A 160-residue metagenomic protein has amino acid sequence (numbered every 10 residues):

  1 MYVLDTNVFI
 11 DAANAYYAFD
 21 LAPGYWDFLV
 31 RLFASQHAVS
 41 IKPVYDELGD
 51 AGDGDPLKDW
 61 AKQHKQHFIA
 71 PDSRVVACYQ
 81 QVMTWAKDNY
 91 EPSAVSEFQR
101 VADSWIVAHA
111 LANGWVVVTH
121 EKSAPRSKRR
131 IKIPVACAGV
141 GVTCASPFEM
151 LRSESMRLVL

Functional and structural regions predicted by a protein language model:
M1, S123-L160: Acidic, PIN/NYN-like endoribonuclease modules and their adjacent C-terminal/linker elements
M1-S40, E47-K62: Short, well-structured N-terminal submotif of metal-dependent ribonuclease cores
I10-N14, K42-P43, T84-S93: Short, basic, glycine/proline-bearing loop/turn elements
Y16, Y45-E47, E121-R126: Short histidine/acidic/glycine/proline-rich micro-motifs that form metal- and phosphate-coordinating active-site loops
V39-K42, C137: Short internal beta-strands
V44-T84: Short, surface-exposed acidic-centric catalytic microdomains
P71-V135: Active-site neighborhoods of divalent-metal-dependent phosphate/nucleic-acid chemistry enzymes
